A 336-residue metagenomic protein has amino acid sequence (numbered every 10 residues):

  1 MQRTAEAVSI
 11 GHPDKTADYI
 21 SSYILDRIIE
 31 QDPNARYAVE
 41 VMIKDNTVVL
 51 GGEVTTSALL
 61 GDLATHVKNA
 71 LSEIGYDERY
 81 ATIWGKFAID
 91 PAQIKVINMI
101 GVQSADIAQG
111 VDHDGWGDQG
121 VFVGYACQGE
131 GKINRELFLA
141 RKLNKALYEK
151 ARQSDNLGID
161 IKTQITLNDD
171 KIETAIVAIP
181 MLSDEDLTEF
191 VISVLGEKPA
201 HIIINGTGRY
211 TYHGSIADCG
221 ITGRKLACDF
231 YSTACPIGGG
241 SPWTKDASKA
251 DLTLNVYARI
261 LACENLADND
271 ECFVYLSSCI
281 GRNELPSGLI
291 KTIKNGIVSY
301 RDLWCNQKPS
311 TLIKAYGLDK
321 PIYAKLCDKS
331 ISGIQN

Functional and structural regions predicted by a protein language model:
M1-A38: N-terminal, positively charged regions that mediate nucleic acid binding
T4, D45-T47, A58, N69-H213 (+1 more regions): Glycine-rich, mobile lid/loop segments that gate access to catalytic sites or pores
V8, H12-A17, D114-G129, T211-C235 (+1 more regions): Conserved phosphate/anionic-ligand binding catalytic regions in large, soluble enzymes, centered on
S9-H12, C127-N134, M181-D186, S241-L252: Short histidine-centered catalytic/ligand-binding loop motif
S21-S22, T56, V121, Y210-E271: Conserved mixed alpha/beta catalytic, RNA-binding, or beta-rich assembly cores of soluble enzyme, regulatory
Y37-V39, I159-L167, H201-I204, D270-G281: A short glycine-rich, hydrophobically flanked beta-strand micro-motif that places a catalytic Asp/Glu for divalent metal
A38-S57: Short, charge-patterned binding micro-sites
K44, D268-N336: Internal helix-turn-beta structural module
